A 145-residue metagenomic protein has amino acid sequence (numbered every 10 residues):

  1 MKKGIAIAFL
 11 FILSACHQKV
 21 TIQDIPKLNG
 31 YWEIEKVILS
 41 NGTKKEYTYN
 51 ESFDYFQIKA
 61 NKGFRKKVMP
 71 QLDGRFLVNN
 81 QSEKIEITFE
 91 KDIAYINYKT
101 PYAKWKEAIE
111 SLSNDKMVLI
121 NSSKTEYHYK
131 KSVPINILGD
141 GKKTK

Functional and structural regions predicted by a protein language model:
K2-I7: Sec-dependent signal peptide recognition, specifically the positively charged N-region followed immediately by
I12-A15: C-terminal motif of bacterial Sec signal peptides marking the signal peptidase cleavage site
Q18-E33: N-terminal helix-cap/turn-to-beta initiation motif at the start of protein domains
L28, Y55-F64, F89-I93, E110-M117 (+1 more regions): Short, solvent-exposed coil/turn segments at beta-strand boundaries
K45-K91: N-terminal glycine/threonine-rich, aromatic-flanked beta-hairpin/loop signature
Y95-K99, M117-I120: Short beta-strand segments that buttress and anchor functional surface loops
E107-Y127: Short, compact, well-ordered microdomains
I120-K145: Edge beta-strand at a domain terminus
